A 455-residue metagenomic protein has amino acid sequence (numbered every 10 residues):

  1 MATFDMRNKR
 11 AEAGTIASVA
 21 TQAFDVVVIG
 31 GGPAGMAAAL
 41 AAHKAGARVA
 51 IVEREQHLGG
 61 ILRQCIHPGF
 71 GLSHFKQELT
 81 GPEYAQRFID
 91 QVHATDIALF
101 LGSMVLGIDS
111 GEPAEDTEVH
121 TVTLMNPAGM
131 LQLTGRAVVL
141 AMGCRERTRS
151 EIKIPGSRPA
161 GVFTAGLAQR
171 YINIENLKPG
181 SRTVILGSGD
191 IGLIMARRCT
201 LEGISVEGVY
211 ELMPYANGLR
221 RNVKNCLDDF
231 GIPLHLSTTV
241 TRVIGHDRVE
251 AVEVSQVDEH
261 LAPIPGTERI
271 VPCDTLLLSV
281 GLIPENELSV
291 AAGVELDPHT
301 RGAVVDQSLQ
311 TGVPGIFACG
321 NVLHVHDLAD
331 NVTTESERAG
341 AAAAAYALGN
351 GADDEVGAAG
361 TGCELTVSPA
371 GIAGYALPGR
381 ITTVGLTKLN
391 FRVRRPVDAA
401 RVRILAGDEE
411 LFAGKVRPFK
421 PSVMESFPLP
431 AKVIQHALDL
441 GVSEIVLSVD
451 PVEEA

Functional and structural regions predicted by a protein language model:
M1-D25, S426: Extreme N-terminal leader/targeting segments of oxidoreductases
N8-R10, G14-I16, C144-V184, S188-L193 (+1 more regions): Glycine-rich dinucleotide-binding loop and its adjacent helix/turn
G14, L140, V162-I172, T275-H326: FAD-site-proximal beta/loop scaffold in flavoenzymes
Q22-F24, A128-A137, I264-D274: Core beta-strand elements of the Rossmann-like FAD/NAD(P) dinucleotide-binding domain in flavoenzyme oxidoreductases
F24-R87, Q91, P179-V223: Beta1-alpha1 glycine-rich phosphate/pyrophosphate-binding loop at the start of Rossmann-like nucleotide-binding domains
R87-L124, T200-E287, G385-P418: A Rossmann-like FAD-binding core segment of flavoenzymes
C319-V367: A conserved FAD-binding loop/helix module that cradles the flavin
A352-V397: Surface beta-strand/loop "capping" patches
